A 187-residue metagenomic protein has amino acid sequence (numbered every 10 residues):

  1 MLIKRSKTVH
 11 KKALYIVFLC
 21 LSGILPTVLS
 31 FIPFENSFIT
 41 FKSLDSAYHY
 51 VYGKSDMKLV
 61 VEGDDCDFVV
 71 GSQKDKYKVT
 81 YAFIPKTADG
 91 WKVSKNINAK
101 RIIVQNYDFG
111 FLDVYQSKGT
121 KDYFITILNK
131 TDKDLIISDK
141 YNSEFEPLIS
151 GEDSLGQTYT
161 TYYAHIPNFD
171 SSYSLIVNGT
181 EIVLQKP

Functional and structural regions predicted by a protein language model:
M1-G23: N-terminal Sec-pathway targeting helices
V9, K78, Q157-T160: Generic signature of intrinsically disordered, low-complexity, basic-rich segments and short cationic peptides
I16-G23, T27, F31, I137 (+1 more regions): Generic detector of low-complexity/intrinsically disordered segments and short hydrophobic N-terminal stretches
G23-Q105: N-terminal export/targeting and maturation segments
T87-P187: Extracytoplasmic electrostatic interaction patches
